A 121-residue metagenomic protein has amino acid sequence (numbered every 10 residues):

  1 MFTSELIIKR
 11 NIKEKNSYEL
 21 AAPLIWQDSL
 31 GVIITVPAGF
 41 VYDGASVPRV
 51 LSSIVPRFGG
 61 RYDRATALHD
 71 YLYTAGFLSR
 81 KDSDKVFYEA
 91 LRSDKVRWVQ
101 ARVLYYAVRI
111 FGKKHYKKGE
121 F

Functional and structural regions predicted by a protein language model:
M1-F121: Extended terminal accessory/targeting regions
